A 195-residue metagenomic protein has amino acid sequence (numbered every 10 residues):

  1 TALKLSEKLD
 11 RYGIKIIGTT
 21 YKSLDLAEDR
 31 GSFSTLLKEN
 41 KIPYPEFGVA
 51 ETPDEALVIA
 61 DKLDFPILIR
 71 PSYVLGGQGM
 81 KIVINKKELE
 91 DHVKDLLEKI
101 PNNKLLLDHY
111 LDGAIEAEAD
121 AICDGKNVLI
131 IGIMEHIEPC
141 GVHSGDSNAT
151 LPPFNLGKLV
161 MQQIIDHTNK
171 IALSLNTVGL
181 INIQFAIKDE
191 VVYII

Functional and structural regions predicted by a protein language model:
T1-I183, I187-I195: N-terminal beta-alpha lobe that positions the nucleotide/phosphoryl donor in ATP/NTP-coupled carboxylate activation
